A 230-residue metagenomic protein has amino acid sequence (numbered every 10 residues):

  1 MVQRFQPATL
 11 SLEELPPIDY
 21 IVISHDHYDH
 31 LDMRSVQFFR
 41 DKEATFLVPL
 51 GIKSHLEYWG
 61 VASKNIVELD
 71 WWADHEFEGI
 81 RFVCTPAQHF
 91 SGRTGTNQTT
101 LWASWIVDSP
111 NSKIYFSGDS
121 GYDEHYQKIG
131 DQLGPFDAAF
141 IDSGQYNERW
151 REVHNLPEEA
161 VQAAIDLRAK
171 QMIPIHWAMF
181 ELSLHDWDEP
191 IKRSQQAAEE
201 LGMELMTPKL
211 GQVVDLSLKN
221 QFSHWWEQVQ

Functional and structural regions predicted by a protein language model:
M1-D26, M33-Q37, V48-G51, G92 (+1 more regions): Pre-active-site segment of Zn-dependent metallo-hydrolases
R4, Y20, T45, G51-S54 (+1 more regions): Cap/insert and terminal regions of metallo-dependent hydrolase folds
T9-E13, E57, E76, T96 (+2 more regions): A general structural signal for stabilizing positions within well-ordered secondary structure
E13-P16, D41, K64, I80 (+3 more regions): Structured loop/turn residues at beta-strand edges in well-structured enzyme cores
D32-D41, S183-K192, S217-L218: Metal-dependent catalytic neighborhoods of phosphoester/phosphodiester hydrolases
V48-S112, R193-V213, S217-N220: Metallo-beta-lactamase
I114-F116: Residue-level marker for buried hydrophobic side chains located in beta-strands that build the well-ordered beta-sheet
L218-Q230: A short C-terminal boundary segment appended to hydrolase-like catalytic domains
